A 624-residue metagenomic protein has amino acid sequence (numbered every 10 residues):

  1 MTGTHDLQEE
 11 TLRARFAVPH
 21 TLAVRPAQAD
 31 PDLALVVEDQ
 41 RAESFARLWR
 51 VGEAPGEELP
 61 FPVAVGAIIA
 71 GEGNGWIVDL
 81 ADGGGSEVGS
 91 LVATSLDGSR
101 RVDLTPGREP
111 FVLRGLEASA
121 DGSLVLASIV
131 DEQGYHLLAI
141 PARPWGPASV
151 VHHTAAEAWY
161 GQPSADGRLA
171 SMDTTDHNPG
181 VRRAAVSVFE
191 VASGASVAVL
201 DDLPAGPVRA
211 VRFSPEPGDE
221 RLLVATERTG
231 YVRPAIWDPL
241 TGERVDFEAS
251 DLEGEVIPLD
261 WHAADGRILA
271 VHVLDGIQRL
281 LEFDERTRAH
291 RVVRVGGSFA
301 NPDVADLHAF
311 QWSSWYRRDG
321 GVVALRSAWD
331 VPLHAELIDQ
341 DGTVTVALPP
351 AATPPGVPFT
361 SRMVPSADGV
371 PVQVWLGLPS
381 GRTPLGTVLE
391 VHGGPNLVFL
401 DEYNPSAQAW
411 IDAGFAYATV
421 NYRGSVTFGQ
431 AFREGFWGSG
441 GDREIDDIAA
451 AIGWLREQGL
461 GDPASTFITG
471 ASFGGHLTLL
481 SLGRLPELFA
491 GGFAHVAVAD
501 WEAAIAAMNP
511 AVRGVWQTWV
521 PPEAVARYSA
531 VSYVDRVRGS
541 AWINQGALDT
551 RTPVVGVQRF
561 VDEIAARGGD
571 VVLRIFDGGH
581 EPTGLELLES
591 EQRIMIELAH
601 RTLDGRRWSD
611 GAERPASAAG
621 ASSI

Functional and structural regions predicted by a protein language model:
M1-A23: Generic start-of-chain signal for non-secretory N-termini
T2-Q8, L33, D39-E57, G83-D103 (+7 more regions): Beta-propeller blade-edge and WD-like acidic-aromatic loop motif
A17-A34, F61-L80, L91, P106-S128 (+12 more regions): Conserved beta-propeller blade repeats
R100, P147, A416, D570-V572: Conserved beta-strand segments of alpha/beta enzyme cores
P179, G206-P207, G230-V232, E255-V256 (+14 more regions): Flexible loop/turn segments at secondary-structure boundaries
G342, P350-R362, V374, S609-I624: A domain-start/cap signature at the N-terminus of enzymes
L348-A464, A471-S472, A504-P510: Cap/lid segment of the alpha/beta-hydrolase catalytic domain
Y422-I624: Active-site-proximal cap/loop segments of hydrolase catalytic domains
